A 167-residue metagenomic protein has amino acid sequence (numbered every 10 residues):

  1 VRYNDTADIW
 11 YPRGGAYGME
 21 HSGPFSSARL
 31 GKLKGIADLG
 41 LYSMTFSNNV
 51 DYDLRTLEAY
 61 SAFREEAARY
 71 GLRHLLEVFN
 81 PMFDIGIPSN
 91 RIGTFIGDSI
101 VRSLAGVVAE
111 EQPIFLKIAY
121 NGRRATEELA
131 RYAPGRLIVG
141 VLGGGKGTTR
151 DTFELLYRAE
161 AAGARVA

Functional and structural regions predicted by a protein language model:
V1, S43-T56, L75, I92-T126 (+1 more regions): Catalytic beta/alpha-barrel core
V1-L75, F83-F95: Active-site beta->alpha loop and helix N-cap motifs at the rims of alpha/beta catalytic domains
D38-L41, P81-D84, S103-V107, A133-P134: Generic detector of short, locally flexible boundary/turn motifs and exposed helical patches
V50-D51, P81-I85, R124, G145-T149: Short, small-residue-enriched loops and turns at beta-alpha junctions that line or gate enzyme active sites
E58-E65, R69, S99-G106, E128-R131 (+1 more regions): Alpha-helical scaffolding segments of alpha/beta enzyme cores, especially the outer helices of TIM-barrel or partial
E110-A167: Catalytic-face loop-and-helix region of soluble metabolic enzyme cores
